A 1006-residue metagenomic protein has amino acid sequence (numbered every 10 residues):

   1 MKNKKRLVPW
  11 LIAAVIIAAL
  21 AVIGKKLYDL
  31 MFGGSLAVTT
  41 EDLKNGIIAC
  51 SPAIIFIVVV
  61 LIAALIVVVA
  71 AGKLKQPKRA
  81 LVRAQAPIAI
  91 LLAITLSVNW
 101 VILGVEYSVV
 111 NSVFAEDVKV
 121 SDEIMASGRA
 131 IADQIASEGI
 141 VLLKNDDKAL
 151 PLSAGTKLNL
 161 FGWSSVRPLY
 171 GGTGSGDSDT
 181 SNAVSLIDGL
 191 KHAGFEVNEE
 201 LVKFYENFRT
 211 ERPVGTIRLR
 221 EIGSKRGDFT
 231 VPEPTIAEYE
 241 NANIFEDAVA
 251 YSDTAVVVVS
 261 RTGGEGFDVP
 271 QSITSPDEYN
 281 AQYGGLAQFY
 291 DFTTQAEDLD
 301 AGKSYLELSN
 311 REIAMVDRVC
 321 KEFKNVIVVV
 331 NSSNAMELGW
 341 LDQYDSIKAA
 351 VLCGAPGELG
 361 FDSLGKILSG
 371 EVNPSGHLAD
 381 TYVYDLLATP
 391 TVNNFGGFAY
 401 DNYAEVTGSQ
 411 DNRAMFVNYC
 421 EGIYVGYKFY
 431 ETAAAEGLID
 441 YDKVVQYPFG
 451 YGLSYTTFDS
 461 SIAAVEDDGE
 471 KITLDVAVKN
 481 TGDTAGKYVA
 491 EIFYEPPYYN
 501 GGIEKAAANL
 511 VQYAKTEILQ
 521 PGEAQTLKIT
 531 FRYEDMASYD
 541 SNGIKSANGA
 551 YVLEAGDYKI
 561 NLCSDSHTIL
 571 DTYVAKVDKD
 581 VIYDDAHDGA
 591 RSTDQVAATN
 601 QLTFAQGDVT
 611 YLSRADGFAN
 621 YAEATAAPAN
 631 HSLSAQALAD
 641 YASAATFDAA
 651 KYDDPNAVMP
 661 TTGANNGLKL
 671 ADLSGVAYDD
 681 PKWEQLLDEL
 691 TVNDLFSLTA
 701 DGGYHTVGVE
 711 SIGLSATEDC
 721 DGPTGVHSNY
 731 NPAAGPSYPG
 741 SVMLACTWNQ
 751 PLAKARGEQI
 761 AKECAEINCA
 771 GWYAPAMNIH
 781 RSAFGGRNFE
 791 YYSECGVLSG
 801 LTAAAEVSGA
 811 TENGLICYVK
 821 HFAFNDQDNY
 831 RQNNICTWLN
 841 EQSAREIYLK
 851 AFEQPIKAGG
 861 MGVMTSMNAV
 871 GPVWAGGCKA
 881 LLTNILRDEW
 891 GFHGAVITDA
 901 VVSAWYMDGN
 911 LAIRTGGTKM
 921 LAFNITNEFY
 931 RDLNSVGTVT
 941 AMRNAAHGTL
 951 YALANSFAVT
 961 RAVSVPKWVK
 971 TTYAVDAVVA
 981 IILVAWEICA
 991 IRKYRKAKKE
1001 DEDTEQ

Functional and structural regions predicted by a protein language model:
M1-G543, A547-N561, D565-S566, G589-Q1006: Glycoside hydrolase catalytic-domain context in secreted enzymes
T568-R591: Short beta-strand elements
